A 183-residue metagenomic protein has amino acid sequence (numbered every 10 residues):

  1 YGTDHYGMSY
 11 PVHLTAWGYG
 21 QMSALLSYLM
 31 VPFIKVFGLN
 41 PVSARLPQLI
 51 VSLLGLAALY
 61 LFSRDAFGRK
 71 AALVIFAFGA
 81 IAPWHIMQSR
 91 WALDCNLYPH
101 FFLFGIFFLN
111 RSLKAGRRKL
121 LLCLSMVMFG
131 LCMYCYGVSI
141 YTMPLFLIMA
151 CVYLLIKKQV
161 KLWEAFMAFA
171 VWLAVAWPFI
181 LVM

Functional and structural regions predicted by a protein language model:
Y1, V36, L131-Y134, I140-M183: Transmembrane-lumen/periplasm boundary regions of multi-pass, lipid-linked membrane glycan transferases
Y1-G18, A24-Y28, P32: Extracytosolic helix-loop segments that constitute the early lumenal/periplasmic catalytic or substrate-binding loops
S23-V31, V36-A57, F76, Q88-W91: Loop-to-helix entry region of an early transmembrane alpha helix in multi-pass inner-membrane enzymes
L46-F67, F104, F108: Transmembrane-helix motifs of polytopic, lipid-linked glycan transferases
S52-G55, G79, D94-I106, T142-M149: Hydrophobic core segments of transmembrane alpha-helices in multi-pass, intramembrane catalytic enzymes
L59-I81: Transmembrane-helix signature of polytopic, membrane-embedded enzymes that assemble or transfer cell-envelope glycans
F67, L103-L124, F129-C132: Membrane-interface transmembrane helices that cradle and orient dolichyl/undecaprenyl
W84-L97, G137-V138: Short acidic/glycine- and proline-prone juxtamembrane loop motifs at membrane-interface regions of multi-pass membrane
